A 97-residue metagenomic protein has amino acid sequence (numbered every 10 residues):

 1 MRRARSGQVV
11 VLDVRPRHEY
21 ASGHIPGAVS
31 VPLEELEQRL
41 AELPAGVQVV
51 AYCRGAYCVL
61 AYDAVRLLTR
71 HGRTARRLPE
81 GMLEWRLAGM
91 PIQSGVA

Functional and structural regions predicted by a protein language model:
M1-R5: A short, well-structured juxtamembrane/interface segment
S6-V9, R17-V50, G55-A97: Rhodanese-like catalytic fold shared by cysteine-dependent sulfurtransferases and DSP/PTP-type phosphatases
L12: Active-site flanking residues adjacent to catalytic metal/cofactor-binding acidic residues
